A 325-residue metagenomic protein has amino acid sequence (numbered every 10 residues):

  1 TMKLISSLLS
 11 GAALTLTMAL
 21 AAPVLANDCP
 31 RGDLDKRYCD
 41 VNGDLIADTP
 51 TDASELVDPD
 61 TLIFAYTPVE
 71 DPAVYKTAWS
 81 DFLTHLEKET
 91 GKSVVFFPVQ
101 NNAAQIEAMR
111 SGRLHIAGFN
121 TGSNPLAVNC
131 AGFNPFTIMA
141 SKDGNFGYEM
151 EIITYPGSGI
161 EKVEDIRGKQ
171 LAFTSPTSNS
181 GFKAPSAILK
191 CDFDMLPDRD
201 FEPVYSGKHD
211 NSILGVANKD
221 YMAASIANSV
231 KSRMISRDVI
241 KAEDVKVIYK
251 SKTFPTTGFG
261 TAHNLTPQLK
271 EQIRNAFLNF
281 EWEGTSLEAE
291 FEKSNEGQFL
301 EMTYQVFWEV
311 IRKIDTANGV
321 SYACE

Functional and structural regions predicted by a protein language model:
V24-A104, A289-E325: N-terminal hydrophobic or amphipathic helices and topogenic motifs
F64-E87, G122, N145-L214, S229 (+2 more regions): Bilobed "Venus flytrap"/periplasmic-binding protein-like clamshell domains and structurally analogous long
T67, K142-T154, V239-F277, F291-I314: Periplasmic-binding protein-like
S93-Q100, D198-K208, K246-Y249: Short beta-strand-to-loop elements that line the ligand-binding cleft of bilobed periplasmic-binding protein-like
A103-A117, C130, E164, H209-S229: Short helices/loops that flank or line small-molecule/ion binding pockets
E107-D165: Acidic, polar ligand-binding/catalytic clefts
T121-A131, P185-C191, G215-N218, M222-A242: A ligand-binding cleft/hinge motif common to bilobed small-molecule-binding domains
S178-S180, F277-K293: Periplasmic-binding protein-like
